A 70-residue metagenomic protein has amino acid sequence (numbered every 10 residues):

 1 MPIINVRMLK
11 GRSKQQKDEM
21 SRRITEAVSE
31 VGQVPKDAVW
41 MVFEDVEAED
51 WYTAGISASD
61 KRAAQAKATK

Functional and structural regions predicted by a protein language model:
P2-K70: A domain-level signal for the structural core that forms small-molecule/cofactor-binding pockets and catalytic centers
